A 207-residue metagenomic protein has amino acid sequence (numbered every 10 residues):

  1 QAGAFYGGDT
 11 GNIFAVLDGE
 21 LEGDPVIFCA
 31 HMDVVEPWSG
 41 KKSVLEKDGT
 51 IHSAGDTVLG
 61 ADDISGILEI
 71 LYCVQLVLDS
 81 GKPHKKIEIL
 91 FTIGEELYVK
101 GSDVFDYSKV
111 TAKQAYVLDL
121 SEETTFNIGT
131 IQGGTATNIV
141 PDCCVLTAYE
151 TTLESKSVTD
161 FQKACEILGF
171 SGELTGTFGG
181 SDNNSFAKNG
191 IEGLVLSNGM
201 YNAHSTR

Functional and structural regions predicted by a protein language model:
Q1-I51: Acidic/His- and Gly-rich active-site-bordering loop/insert found across diverse amide/peptide-bond hydrolases
F5, G172-R207: Zn-dependent metallopeptidase/amidohydrolase metal-coordination segment
S39-K41, V99-V104, P141: Short acidic, glycine/serine/threonine-rich loops at helix termini
L45-V58, A203: Glycine/charged-rich beta-loop-alpha catalytic/anionic-binding loops adjacent to active sites
G55-T130, Y149, T159: Acidic/histidine-rich catalytic neighborhood of metal-dependent amide-processing enzymes
Q75-L76, E123, D160-L168, S185 (+1 more regions): Generic non-transmembrane alpha-helical segments
E123-N138, L194: A structural supersecondary motif
N138-T152: A conserved active-site cap/scaffold subdomain adjacent to cofactor or substrate pockets
